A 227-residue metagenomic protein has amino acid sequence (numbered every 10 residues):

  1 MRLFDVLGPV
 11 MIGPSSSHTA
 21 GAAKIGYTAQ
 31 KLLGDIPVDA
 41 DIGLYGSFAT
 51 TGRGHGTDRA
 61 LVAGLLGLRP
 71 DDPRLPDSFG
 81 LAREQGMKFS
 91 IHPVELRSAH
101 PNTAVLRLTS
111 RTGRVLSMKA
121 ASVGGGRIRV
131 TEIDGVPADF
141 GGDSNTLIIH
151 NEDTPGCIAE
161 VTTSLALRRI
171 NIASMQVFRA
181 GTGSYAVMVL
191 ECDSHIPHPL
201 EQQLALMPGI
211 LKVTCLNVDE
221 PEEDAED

Functional and structural regions predicted by a protein language model:
M1-P14, V213: Generic N-terminal amphipathic, Lys/Arg-enriched alpha-helix
G8-T28: Conserved phosphate/anionic-ligand binding catalytic regions in large, soluble enzymes, centered on
L32-D41, P101, L108: Non-transmembrane, aqueous-exposed alpha-helical and coiled segments at domain scale
D41, Y45-E84: A structural-propensity feature for long, helix-poor, extended segments
T51-R59, P101-T103, Y185-E191: Short glycine/threonine-rich loop-to-helix capping motif typified by GTGT followed within a few residues by an Asp-Pro
L66-L116: Contiguous domain-boundary segments centered on the initiation and propagation of an alpha-helix
M118-D227: A conserved regulatory-domain signal marking ACT and ACT-like small-molecule sensing domains and adjacent regulatory
